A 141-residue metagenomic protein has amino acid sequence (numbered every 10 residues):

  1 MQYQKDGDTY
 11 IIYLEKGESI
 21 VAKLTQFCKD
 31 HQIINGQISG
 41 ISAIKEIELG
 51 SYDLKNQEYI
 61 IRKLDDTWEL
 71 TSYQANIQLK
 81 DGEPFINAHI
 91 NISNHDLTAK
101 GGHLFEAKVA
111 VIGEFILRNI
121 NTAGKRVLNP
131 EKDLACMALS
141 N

Functional and structural regions predicted by a protein language model:
M1-N87, N91-N141: N-terminal intrinsically disordered, cationic/polar leader segments that include organellar targeting peptides
